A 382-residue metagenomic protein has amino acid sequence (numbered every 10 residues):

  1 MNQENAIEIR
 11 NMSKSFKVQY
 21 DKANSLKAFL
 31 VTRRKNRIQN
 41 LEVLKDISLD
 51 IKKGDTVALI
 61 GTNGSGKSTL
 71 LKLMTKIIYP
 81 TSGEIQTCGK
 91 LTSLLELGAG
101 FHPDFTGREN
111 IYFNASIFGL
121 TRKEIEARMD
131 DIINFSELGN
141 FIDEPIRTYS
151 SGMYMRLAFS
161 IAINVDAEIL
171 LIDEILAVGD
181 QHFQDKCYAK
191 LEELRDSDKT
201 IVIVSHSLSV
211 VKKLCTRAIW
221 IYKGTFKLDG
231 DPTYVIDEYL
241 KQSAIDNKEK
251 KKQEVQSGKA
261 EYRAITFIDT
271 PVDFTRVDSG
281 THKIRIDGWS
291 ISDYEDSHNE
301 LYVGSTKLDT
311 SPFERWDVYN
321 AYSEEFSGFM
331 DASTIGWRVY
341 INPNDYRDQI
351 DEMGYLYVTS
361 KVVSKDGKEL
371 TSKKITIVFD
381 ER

Functional and structural regions predicted by a protein language model:
N2-K45, P232-Q256: Pre-NBD coupling/linker segments of ABC/ABC-like ATPases
K27-V31, Y112, E124-F141: Conserved ABC ATPase "signature" region
I60-T62: The feature captures the beta-strand-to-loop junction immediately N-terminal to the Walker
S205-H206: H-loop/switch region of ABC-family ATPase nucleotide-binding domains
K213-W220: Conserved catalytic segment of ABC-fold P-loop ATPases
K223-G224, Y239: Conserved ABC ATPase "signature" C-loop
S257-R382: Basic, ligand-binding patches in group-transfer machinery, especially extracytoplasmic/periplasmic segments
